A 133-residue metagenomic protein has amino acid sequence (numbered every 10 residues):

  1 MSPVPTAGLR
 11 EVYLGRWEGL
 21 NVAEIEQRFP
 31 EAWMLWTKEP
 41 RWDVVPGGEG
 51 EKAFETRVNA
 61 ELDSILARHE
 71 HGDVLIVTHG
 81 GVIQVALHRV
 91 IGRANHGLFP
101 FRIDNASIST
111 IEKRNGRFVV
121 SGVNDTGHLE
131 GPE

Functional and structural regions predicted by a protein language model:
M1-G8, E112-E133: Conserved histidine-centered catalytic loops in small-molecule metabolism enzymes
M1-M34: Phosphate-coordination/substrate-recognition cap region in phosphate-metabolizing enzymes
G8, K38, V74-G81, V123: Short, well-ordered beta-to-alpha junction loops that form the rim of enzyme active sites and present histidine/acidic
E26, E51-N59: Amphipathic, non-transmembrane alpha-helical scaffold segments
A32-A53: Short glycine/proline- and acidic residue-enriched helix-loop micro-motifs that form flexible lids or anion-recognition
A60-V119: Active-site-adjacent alpha-helix immediately C-terminal to a catalytic or transition-state-stabilizing loop
